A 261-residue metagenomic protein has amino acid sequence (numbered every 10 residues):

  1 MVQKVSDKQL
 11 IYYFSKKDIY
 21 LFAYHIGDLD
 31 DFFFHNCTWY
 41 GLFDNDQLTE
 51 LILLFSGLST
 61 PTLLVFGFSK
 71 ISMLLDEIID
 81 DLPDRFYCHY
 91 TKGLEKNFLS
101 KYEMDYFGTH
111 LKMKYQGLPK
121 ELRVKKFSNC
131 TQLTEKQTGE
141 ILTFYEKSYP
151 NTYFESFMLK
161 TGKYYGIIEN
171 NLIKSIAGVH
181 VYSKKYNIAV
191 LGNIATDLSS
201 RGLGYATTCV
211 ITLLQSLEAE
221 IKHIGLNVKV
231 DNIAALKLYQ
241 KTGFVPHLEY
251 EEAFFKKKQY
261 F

Functional and structural regions predicted by a protein language model:
M1-A23, G117-T152: Short amphipathic alpha-helix that is part of the acyltransferase structural core
I26-I79, A177-G192: Conserved donor-binding loop and adjoining core beta-sheet/short helix segment in diverse acyl/aminoacyl transferases
F55-K125, A253: Acyl-donor-binding surface of acyltransferase catalytic domains
S69-D81, T196, G202-E218, L236-K241: Conserved acetyl-CoA-binding loop-helix of GNAT-fold acetyltransferases
H89-K96, L226-L236, E252-F261: Conserved beta-strand-loop-alpha-helix junction that forms the acyl-donor binding cleft
G93-F107, T207, V230-L248: Conserved active-site alpha-helix within GNAT-family acetyltransferase domains
E135-V190, A195: A mid-sequence, solvent-exposed acidic-amphipathic segment
